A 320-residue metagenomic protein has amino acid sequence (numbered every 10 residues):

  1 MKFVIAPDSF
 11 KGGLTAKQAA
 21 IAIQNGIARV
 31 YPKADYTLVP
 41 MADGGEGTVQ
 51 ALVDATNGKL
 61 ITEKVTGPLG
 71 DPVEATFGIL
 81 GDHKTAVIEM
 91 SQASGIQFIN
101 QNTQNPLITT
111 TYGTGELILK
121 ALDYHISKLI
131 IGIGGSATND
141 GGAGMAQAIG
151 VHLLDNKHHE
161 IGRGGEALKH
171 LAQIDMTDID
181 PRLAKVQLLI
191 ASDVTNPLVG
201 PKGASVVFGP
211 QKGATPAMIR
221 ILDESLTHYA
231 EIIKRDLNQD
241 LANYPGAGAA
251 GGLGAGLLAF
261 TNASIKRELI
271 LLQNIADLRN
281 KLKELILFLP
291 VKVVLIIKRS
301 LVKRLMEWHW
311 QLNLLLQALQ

Functional and structural regions predicted by a protein language model:
K2-I133, A137-Q320: N-terminal loops that bind phosphate or other acidic moieties and the adjacent beta-alpha structural core
